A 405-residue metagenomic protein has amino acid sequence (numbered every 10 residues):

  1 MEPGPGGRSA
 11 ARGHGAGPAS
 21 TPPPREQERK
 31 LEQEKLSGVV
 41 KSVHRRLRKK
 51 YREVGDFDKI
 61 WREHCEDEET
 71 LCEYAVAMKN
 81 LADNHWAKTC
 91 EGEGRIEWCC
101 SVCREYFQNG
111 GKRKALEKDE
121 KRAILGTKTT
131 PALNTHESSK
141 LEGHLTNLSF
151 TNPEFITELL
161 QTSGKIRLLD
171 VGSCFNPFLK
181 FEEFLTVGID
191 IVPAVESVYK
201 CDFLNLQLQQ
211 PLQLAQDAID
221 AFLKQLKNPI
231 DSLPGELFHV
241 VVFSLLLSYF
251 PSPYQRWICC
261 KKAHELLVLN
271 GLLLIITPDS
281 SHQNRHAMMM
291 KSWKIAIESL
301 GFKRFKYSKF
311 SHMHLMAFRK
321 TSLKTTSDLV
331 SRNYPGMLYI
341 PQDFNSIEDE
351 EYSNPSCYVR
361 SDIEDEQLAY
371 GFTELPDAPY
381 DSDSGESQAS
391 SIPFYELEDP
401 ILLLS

Functional and structural regions predicted by a protein language model:
M1-R167, P177-F181, T326, Y334-Y352 (+4 more regions): N-terminal accessory regions of S-adenosyl-L-methionine
L169-G172, D190: Conserved S-adenosyl-L-methionine
Q209-V241: A short acidic, Gly/Pro-enriched loop at the edge of an enzyme's catalytic core that lines a small-molecule cofactor
L212, L223-N228, Y249-A263: A short, conserved alpha-helix within the catalytic core of class I
D231-G235, Q255-L272: A short glycine-rich, Lys/Arg-flanked "PGG" loop and its adjoining helix->strand segment in the class I
V241-Y249: Short catalytic micro-motifs in class I SAM-dependent methyltransferases
L272-S299: Conserved class I S-adenosyl-L-methionine
M290-F310, R319-L329: A SAM-dependent methyltransferase catalytic signature shared across enzymes that methylate proteins
